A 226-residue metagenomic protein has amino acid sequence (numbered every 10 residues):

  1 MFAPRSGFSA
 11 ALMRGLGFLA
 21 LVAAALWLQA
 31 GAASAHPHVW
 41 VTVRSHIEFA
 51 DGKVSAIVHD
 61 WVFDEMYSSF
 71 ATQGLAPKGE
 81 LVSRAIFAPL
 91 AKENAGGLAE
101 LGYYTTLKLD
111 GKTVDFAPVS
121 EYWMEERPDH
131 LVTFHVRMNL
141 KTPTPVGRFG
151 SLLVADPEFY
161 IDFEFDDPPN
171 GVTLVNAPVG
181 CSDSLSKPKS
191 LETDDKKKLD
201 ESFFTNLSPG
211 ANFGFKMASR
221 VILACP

Functional and structural regions predicted by a protein language model:
M1-M13: N-terminal secretory signal peptides that target proteins for export/translocation
A10-A23: Sec-dependent N-terminal signal peptides
L28-A32: N-terminal signal peptide c-region/cleavage motif recognized by signal peptidases
A33, A50, L109: Short, ordered coil/turn segments that flank beta-strands lining enzyme active or ligand-binding pockets
H36-S69: Early extracytoplasmic/domain-onset interaction patches
H38-W40, A99-E100, K216: Short solvent-exposed loop/turn micro-motifs enriched in small/polar/acidic residues
M66-T144: Structured domain cores in non-transmembrane regions
D110-P226: Mature, soluble, non-transmembrane domains
